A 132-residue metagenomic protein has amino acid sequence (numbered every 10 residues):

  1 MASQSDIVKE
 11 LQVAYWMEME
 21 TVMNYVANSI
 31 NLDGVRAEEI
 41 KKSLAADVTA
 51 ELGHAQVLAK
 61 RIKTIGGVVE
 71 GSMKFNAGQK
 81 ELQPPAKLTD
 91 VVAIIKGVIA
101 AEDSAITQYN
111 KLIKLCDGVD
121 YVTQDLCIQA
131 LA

Functional and structural regions predicted by a protein language model:
M1-S5: Basic/polar N-terminal segments that are highly enriched at the extreme N-terminus, encompassing both cleavable
I7-M17, T21-N28, K60-R61, Q79-A132: Acidic/histidine-rich alpha-helical segments that form the ligand environment of transition-metal centers
L32-F75: Conserved alpha-helical segments that form or flank metal/cofactor-binding pockets of metalloenzymes
